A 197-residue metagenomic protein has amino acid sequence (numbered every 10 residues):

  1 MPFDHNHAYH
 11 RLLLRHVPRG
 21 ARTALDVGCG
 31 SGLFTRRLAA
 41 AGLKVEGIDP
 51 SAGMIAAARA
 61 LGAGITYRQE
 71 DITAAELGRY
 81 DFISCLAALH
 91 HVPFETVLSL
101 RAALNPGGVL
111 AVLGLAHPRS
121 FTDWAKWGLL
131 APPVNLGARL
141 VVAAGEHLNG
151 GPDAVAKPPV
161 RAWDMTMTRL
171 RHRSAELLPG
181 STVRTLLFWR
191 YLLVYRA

Functional and structural regions predicted by a protein language model:
D4-A21: Conserved alpha-helix/loop element of class I SAM-dependent methyltransferases that forms part of the SAM/SAH-binding
R22-G30: Conserved class I S-adenosyl-L-methionine
S31-L33, R37-A74: Class I SAM-dependent methyltransferase SAM/SAH-binding core
S84: A conserved beta-strand element that flanks and buttresses the S-adenosyl-L-methionine
A87-A88: Short catalytic micro-motifs in class I SAM-dependent methyltransferases
V97-P106: A short glycine-rich, Lys/Arg-flanked "PGG" loop and its adjoining helix->strand segment in the class I
A111-R139: Conserved class I S-adenosyl-L-methionine
V160-P179: Short alpha-helix
